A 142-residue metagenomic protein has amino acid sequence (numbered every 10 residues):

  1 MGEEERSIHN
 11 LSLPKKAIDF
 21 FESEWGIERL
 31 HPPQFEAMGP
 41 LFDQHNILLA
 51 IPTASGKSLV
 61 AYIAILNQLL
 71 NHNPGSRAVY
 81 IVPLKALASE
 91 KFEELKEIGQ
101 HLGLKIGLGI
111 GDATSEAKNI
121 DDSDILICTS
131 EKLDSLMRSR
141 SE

Functional and structural regions predicted by a protein language model:
M1-N10: Interdomain "pre-motor" coupling segment immediately N-terminal to P-loop NTPase/helicase cores
P14: Pyridoxal 5′-phosphate
I18-E142: Conserved P-loop/Walker A NTP-binding site and adjacent catalytic elements of P-loop NTPases
